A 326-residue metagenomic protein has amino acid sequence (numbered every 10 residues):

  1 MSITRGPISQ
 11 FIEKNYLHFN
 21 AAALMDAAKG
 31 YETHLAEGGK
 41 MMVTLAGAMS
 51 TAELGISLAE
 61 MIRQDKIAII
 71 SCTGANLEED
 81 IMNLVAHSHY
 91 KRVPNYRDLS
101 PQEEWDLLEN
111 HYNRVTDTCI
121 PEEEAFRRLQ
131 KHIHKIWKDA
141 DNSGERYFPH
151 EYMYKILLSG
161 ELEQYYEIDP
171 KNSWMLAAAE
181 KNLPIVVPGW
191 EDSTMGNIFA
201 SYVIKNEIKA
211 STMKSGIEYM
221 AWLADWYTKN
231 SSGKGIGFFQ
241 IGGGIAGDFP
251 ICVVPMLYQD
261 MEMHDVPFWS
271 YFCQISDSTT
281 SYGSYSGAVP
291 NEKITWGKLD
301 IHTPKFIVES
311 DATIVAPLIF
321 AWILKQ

Functional and structural regions predicted by a protein language model:
M1-A28, E32-L35: N-terminal glycine-rich anion-binding loop in soluble enzyme alpha/beta folds
I8, N15, F19-A22, G235 (+3 more regions): C-terminal functional extensions of proteins
A27-M41, A177-K181, D225-G235: Glycine-rich phosphate/diphosphate-binding loops that line cofactor/substrate pockets in enzymes
M41-S50, I70, V186-W190, I208-Y285: Glycine-rich anion-binding loop/nest that anchors nucleotide
E53-I56, I81-H87, N197-S201, P250-V254 (+1 more regions): Short acidic, glycine/serine/threonine-rich loops at helix termini
S57-K66, L84-N95, V203, V254-M263 (+1 more regions): A glycine- and small-aliphatic-rich helix-loop capping segment at beta-alpha/alpha-beta transitions that lines
I62-L129: A generic, well-ordered mixed alpha/beta core segment in the N-terminal half of proteins
E103-T194: Ligand-binding beta-strand-loop-alpha-helix segment within the catalytic cores of soluble metabolic enzymes
